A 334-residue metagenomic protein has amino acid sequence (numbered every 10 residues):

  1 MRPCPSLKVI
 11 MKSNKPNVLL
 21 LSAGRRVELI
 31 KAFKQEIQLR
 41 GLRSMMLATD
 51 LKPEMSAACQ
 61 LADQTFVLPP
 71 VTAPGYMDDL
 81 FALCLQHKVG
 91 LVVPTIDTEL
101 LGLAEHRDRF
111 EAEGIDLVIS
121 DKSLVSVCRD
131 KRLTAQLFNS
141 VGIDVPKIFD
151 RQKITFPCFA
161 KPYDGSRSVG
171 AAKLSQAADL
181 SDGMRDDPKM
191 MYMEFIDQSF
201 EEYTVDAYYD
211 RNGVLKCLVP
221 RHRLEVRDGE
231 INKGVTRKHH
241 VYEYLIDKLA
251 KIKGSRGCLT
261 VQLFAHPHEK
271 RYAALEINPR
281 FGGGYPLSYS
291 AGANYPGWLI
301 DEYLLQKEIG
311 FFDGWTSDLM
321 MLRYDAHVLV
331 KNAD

Functional and structural regions predicted by a protein language model:
S6-V118: ATP-binding N-terminal substructure of ATP-dependent carboxylate-amine bond-forming enzymes
P16, C158, V169, Y203-V205 (+2 more regions): Change "...and in nucleic-acid phosphodiester-cleaving endonucleases..." to "...and in nucleic-acid processing enzymes
L61, I154-F156, P267-A273: A short, glycine/Asx- and small/polar-enriched loop/turn that sits immediately N-terminal to a beta-strand
G75-D78, S126-D130, D228-G229: Short, charged, surface-exposed secondary-structure boundary motifs
H87, H240-D334: ATP-dependent carboxylate activation and anion-phosphoryl transfer catalytic cores that bind Mg-ATP to form
K122-S199, Y209-V214, H239: Active-site nucleotide/adenylate-binding loops and adjacent lid/helix of ATP-dependent enzymes
L174-S255, F264-A273: Phosphate-binding site of ATP-dependent enzymes
